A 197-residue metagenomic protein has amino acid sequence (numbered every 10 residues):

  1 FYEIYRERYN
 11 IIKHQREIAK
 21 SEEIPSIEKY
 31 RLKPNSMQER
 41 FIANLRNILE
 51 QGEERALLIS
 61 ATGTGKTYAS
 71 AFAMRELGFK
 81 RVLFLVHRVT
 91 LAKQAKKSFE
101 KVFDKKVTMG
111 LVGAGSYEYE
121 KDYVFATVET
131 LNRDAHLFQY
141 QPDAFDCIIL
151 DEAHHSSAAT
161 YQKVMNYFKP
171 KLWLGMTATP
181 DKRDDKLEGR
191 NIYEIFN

Functional and structural regions predicted by a protein language model:
F1-T64, Y68-R81, K97-K101, E120-Y123 (+1 more regions): ATP-dependent helicase/translocase motor core
R55, K80-R81, K106-T108, D146-C147 (+1 more regions): Residues that mark the start of a beta-strand
G63, E129, I149, A153-H155: Catalytic acidic motif of RecA-like/P-loop NTPases
F79-V82, V89-G115: Conserved helix-turn-beta segment of the N-terminal RecA-like "Helicase ATP-binding" lobe in SF1/SF2 helicases
F84-L85, G175: Structural beta-sheet core signal
A92-Q94, Y119, R133-D134, K182-L187: Switch/connector loops and helix/strand junctions flanking conserved nucleotide-binding motifs in nucleotide-processing
A114-C147, A158-K163: Conserved helix/coil segment N-terminal to the catalytic DExD/H
D146, H154-N197: Post-DEXD/H (motif II) to motif III coupling segment of the RecA-like Helicase ATP-binding lobe
